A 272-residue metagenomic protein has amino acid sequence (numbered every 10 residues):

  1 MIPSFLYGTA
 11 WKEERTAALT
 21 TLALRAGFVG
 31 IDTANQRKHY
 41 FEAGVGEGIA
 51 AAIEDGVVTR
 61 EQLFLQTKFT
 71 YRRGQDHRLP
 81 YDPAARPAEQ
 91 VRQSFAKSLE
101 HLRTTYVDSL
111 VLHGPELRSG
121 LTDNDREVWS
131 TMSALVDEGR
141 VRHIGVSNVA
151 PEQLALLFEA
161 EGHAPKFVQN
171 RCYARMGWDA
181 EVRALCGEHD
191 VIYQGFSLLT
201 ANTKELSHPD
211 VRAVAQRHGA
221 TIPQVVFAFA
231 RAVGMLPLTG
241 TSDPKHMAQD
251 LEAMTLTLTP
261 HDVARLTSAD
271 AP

Functional and structural regions predicted by a protein language model:
M1-T67, T131: N-terminal binding-site loop/beta-alpha segment at the start of enzyme catalytic domains that lines or forms
P3-R15, H77-E89, L117-T122: Active-site mouth loops of central-metabolism enzymes
K12-L24, A84-L102, E152-A155, G177-W178: Short, acidic/polar
L22-R25, G46-Q62, L99-R103, V136 (+2 more regions): Acidic (Asp/Glu)-rich catalytic clusters
F28, T104-V107, V141, P165: A structural motif
R60-A88, H113: Structural motif corresponding to the early beta-alpha repeats
E100-G120: Active-site groove signature of glycoside hydrolases
G114-P272: Beta/alpha (TIM)-barrel catalytic core signal, keyed to glycine-rich beta->alpha loops juxtaposed to Asp/Glu that bind
